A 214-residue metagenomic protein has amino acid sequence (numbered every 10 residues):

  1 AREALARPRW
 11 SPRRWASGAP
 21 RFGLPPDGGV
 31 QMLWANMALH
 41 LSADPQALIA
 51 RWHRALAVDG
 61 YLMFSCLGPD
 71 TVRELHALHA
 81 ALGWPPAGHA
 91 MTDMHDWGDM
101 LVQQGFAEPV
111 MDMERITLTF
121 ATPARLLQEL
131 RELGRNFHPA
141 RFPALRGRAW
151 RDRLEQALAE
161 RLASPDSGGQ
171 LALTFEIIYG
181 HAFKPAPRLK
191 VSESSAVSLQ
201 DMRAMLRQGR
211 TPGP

Functional and structural regions predicted by a protein language model:
A1-D27, M32, Q46-A47: Class I SAM-dependent methyltransferase SAM/SAH-binding core
L5, L24-P25, R54, L101 (+1 more regions): Structural motif
P8, A47-I49, A77-A80, A124-R125 (+1 more regions): Short, glycine/charged-enriched secondary-structure capping and boundary segments
G18-P20, W52-A55, P85: Catalytic cores of nucleotide-enabled group-transfer and carboxylate-activating enzymes in metabolic and assembly-line
V30-Q46, C66: A short SAM/SAH-binding and catalytic strip from SAM-dependent methyltransferases
Q46-Y61: A short glycine-rich, Lys/Arg-flanked "PGG" loop and its adjoining helix->strand segment in the class I
M63-R125, E132-R146: Conserved catalytic/acceptor-binding region of the Class I
A124-P214: C-terminal lobe and adjacent flexible extensions of AdoMet/dcAdoMet transferase-like proteins
